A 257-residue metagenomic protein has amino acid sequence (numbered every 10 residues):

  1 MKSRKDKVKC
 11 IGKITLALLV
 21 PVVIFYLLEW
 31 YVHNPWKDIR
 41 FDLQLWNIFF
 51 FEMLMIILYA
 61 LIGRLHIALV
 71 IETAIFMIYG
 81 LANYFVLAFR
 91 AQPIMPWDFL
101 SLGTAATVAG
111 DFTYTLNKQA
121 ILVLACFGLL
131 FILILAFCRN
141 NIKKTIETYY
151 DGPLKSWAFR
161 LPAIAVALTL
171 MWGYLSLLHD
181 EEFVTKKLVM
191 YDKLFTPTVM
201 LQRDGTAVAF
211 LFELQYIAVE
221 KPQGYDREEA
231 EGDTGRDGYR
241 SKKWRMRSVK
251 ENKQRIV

Functional and structural regions predicted by a protein language model:
M1-G103: Extended, compositionally biased non-globular segments that define protein topology
E72-K253: N-terminal secretory/membrane-targeting segments
I256-V257: Short active-site neighborhood of thiol/selenol oxidoreductases, capturing the structured segment around
